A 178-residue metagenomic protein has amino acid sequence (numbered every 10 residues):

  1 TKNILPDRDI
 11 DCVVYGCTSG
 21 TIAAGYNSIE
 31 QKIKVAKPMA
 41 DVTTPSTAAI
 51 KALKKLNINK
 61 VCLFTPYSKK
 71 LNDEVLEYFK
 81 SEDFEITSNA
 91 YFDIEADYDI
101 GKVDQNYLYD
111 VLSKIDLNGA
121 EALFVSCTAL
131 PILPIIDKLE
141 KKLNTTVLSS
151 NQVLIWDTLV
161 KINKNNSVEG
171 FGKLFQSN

Functional and structural regions predicted by a protein language model:
T1-N178: Non-catalytic structural scaffold of enzyme domains
